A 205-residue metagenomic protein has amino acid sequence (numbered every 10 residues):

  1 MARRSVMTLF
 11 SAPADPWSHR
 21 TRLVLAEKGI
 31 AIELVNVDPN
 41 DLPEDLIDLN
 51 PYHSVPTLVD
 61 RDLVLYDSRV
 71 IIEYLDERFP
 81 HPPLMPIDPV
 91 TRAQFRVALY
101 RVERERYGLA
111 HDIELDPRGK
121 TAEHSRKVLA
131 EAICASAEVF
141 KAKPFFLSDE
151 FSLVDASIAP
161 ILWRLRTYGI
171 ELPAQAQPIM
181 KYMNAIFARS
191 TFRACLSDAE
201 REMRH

Functional and structural regions predicted by a protein language model:
M1-A137, P144: GST-like domain detector, emphasizing the conserved glutathione-binding G-site in the N-terminal thioredoxin-like
V35, S68, Q175, L196-S197: Residue-level detector of family-conserved "landmark" positions at structurally sensitive sites
P39-N40, I179, E200: Conserved beta-strand edge residues that scaffold enzyme active sites
E44-D45, N184, H205: Short Asp/Glu-rich motifs
R61, A159, D198: Conserved residues at the C-terminal ends of beta-strands
V90, V102-C195: GST-like fold's C-terminal all-alpha helical module
F95-Y100, S152, R204-H205: Short flexible/disordered coil segments
L196-H205: Terminal-tail/helix-coil boundary detector
